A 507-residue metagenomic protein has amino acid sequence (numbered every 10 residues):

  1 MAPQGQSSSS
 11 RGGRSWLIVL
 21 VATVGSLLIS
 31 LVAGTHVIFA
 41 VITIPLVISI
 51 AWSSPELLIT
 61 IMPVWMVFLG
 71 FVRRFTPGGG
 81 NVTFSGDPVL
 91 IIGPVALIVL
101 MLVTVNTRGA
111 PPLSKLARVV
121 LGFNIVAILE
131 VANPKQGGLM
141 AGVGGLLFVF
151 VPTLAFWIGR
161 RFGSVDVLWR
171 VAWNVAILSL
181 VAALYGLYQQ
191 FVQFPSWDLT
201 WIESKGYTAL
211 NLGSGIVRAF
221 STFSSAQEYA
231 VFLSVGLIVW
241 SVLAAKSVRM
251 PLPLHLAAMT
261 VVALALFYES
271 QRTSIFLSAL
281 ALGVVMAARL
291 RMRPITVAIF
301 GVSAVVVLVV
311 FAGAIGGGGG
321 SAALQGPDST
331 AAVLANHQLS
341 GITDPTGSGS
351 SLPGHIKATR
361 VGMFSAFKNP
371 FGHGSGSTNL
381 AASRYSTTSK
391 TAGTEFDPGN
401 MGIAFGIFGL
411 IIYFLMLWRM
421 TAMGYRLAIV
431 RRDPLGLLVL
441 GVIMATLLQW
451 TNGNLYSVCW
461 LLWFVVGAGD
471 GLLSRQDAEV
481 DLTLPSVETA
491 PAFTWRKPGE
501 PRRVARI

Functional and structural regions predicted by a protein language model:
S49-F150, M444-T446: N-terminal hydrophobic segments of proteins, predominantly signal-anchor/transmembrane helices of inner/organellar
W52-L57, L102-R118, L243-A257, M292-T296 (+1 more regions): Membrane-interface helix-loop-helix junctions at transmembrane boundaries of multi-pass membrane enzymes, predominantly
L58-I59, V64, A110-F123, I158-F194: Interfacial loop-to-transmembrane-helix boundary motif in multi-pass membrane proteins
N124-A132, A172-T200, N211-I216, F220-S270 (+1 more regions): Alpha-helical transmembrane segments of multi-pass inner-membrane proteins
L184, Q189-F194, M286-T346, F364-S365 (+1 more regions): A membrane-periplasm/extracellular boundary helix in multi-pass inner-membrane enzymes that assemble envelope glycans
I238, L282, P294, I299-F300 (+2 more regions): Transmembrane alpha-helices of multi-pass inner-membrane enzymes
A279, G283, I403-A445: Hydrophobic transmembrane alpha-helices and their immediate junctions
L339-F405, G424-A428: Long extracytoplasmic/lumenal interhelical loops at the membrane interface of multi-pass membrane proteins
